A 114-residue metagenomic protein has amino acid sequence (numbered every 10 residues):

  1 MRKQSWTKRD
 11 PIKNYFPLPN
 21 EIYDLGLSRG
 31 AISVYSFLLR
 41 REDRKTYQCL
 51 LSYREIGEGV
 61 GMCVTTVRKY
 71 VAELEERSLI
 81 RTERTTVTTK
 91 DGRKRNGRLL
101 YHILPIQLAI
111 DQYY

Functional and structural regions predicted by a protein language model:
M1-T65, A72, K94: Short recognition helix of helix-turn-helix/winged-helix DNA-binding domains
T65-Y114: Winged-helix/helix-turn-helix nucleic-acid-interaction surface
